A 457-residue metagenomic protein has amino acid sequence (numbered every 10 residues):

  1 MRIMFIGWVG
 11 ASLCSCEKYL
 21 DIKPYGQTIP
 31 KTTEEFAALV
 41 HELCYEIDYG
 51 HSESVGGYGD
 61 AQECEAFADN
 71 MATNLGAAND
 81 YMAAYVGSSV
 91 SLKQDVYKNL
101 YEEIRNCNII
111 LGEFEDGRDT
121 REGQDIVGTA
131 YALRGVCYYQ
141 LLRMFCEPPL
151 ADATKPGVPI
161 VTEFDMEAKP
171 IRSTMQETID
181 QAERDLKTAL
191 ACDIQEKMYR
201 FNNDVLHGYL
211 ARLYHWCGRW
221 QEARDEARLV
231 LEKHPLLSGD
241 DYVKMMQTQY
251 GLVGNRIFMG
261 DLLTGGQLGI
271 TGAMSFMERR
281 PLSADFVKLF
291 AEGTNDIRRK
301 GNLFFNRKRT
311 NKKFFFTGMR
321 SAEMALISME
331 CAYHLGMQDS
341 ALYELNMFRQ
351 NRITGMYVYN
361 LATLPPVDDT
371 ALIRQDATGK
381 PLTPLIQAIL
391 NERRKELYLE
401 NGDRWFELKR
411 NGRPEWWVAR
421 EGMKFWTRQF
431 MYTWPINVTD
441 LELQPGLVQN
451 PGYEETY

Functional and structural regions predicted by a protein language model:
C16-A61, T294, G412-Y457: Membrane-proximal, proline-rich intrinsically disordered regions
G26-K31, V55-N70, E147-T154, Q195-L268 (+1 more regions): Short, surface-exposed recognition loops and adjoining beta-strand edges that mediate ligand/DNA contacts, enriched
G76-F145, T188-K197, N311-F316, C331-M337 (+2 more regions): Conserved, well-structured interaction surfaces
I104-C107, I179, L186, A227 (+2 more regions): Inward-facing hydrophobic residues that define packing positions of alpha-helical scaffold repeats
M144-D180: Short coil/linker segments at helix-helix boundaries
G218, A227-E323, T354-D376, P384-A388 (+5 more regions): Hydrophobic-face positions in mid-chain alpha helices that act as interaction patches
